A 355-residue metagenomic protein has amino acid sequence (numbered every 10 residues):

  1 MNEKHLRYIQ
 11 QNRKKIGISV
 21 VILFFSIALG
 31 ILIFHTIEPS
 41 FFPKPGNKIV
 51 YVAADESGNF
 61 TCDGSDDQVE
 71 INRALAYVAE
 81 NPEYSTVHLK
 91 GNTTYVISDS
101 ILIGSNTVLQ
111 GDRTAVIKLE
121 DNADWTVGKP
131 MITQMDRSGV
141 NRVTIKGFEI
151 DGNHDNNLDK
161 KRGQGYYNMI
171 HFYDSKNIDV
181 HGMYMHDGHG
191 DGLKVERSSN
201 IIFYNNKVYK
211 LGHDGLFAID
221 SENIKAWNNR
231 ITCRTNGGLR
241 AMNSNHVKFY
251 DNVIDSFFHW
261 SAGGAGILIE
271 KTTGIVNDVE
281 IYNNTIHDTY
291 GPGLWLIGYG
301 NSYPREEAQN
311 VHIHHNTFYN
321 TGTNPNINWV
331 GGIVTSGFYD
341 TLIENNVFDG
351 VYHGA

Functional and structural regions predicted by a protein language model:
M1-F41: Secretory targeting signatures
F42-A53: N-terminal low-complexity, Pro/Thr/Ser-rich intrinsically disordered segments that act as propeptides or flexible
D55-K90: Acidic Gly/Asp/Thr-rich repetitive segments characteristic of extracellular carbohydrate-active and adhesion proteins
Y77, T94-Q110, I117-K146, H154-N177 (+2 more regions): Extracellular beta-strand-rich solenoid/capping regions of secreted or surface-exposed proteins that bind or remodel
I97-D99, R113, L119-A123, H154-K160 (+9 more regions): Short glycine/acidic-rich loop motifs that flank beta-strands on beta-rich extracellular proteins
N106, D112-A115, N141-G152, K176-D187 (+6 more regions): Right-handed parallel beta-helix
E270-T272, Y299-R305, V330-G337: Short, contiguous acidic/charged loop-to-helix segments that flank catalytic cores in large enzymes
